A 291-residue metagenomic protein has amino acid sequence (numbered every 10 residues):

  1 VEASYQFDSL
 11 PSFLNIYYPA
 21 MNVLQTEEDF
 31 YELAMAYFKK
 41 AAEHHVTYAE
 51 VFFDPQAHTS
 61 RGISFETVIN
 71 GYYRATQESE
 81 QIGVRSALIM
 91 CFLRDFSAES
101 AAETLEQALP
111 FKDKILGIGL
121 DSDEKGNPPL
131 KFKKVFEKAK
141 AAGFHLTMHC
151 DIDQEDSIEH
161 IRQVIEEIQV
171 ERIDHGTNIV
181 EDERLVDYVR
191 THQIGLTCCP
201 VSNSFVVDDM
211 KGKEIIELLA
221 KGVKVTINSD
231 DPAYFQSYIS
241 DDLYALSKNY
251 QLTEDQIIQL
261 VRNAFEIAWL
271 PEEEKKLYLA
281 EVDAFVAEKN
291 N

Functional and structural regions predicted by a protein language model:
V1-L146, D153-E159, V164-R172, N178-N291: Metal-cofactor-binding active-site regions of metalloenzymes
